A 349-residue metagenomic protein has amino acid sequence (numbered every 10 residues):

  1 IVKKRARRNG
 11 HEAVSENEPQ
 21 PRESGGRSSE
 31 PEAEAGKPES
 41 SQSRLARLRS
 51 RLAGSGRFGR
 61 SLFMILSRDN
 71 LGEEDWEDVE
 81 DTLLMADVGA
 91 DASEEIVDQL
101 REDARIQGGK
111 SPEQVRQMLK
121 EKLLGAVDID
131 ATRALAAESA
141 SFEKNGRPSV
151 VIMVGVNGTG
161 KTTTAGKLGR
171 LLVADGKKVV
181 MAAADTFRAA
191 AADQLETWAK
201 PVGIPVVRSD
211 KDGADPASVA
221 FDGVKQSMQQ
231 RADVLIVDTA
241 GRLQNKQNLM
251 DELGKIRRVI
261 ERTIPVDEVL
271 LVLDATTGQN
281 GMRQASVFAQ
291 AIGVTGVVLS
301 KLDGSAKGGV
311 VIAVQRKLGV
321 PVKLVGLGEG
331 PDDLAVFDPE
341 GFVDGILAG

Functional and structural regions predicted by a protein language model:
I1-A6: N-terminal signal-anchor transmembrane alpha helix of single-pass membrane proteins, serving as the membrane-anchoring
R7-G10, V269: Perimembrane helix-loop junctions in membrane proteins
N9-S41: Long, low-complexity intrinsically disordered regions
S41-G213, A217-V237: Primarily NTPase-proximal linker/entry elements flanking Walker-type ATP/GTP-binding cores
S67-R68, L84-V88, G108, G241 (+4 more regions): Amphipathic alpha-helical interaction elements
G89-D91, F187, A240, L302-S305 (+1 more regions): Alpha-helical hydrophobic packing sites
N157, A240, D274: Short glycine-/small-residue-rich Rossmann-like dinucleotide-binding loops
Q194, D215-Q230, Q244-A348: Conserved catalytic-core segment of NTP-binding enzymes
